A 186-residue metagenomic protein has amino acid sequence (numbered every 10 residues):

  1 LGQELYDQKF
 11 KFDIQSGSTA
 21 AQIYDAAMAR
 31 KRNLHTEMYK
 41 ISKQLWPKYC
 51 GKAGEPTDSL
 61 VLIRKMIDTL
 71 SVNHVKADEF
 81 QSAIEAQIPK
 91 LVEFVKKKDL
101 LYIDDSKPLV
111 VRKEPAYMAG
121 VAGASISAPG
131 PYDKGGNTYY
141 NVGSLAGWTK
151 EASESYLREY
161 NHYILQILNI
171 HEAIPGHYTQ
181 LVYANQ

Functional and structural regions predicted by a protein language model:
L1-Q186: N-terminal maturation segment of proteins
